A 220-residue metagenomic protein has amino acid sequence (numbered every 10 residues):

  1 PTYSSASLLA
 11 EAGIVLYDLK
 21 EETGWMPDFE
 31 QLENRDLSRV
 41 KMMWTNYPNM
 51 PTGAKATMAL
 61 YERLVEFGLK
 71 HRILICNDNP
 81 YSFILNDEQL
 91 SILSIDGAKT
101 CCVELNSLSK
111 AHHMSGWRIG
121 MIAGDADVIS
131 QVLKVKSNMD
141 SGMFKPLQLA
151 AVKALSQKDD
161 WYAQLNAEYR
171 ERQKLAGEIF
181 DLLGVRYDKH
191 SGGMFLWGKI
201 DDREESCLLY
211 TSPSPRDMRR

Functional and structural regions predicted by a protein language model:
P1-A12: Substrate-binding/gating loop at the entrance of the active-site cleft, primarily in PLP-dependent aminotransferase-like
A10, K70-H71, L183: Helix C-cap/helix->beta junction micro-motif
V15, L19-L90: Active-site phosphate-binding strand-loop segment of PLP-dependent enzymes
I95-Q131, M143: Active-site PLP attachment segment
V132-M139, A154-E178: Structural signature of PLP-dependent enzymes
V152, E168-G177, Y187-K199: Conserved glycine-rich beta-strand-loop-beta hairpin in the small C-terminal domain of fold type I
E204-L208: Short, conserved charged micro-motifs
Y210-R220: Single conserved hydrophobic/aromatic residue that forms the stacking wall/gate of nucleotide- or nucleobase-binding
